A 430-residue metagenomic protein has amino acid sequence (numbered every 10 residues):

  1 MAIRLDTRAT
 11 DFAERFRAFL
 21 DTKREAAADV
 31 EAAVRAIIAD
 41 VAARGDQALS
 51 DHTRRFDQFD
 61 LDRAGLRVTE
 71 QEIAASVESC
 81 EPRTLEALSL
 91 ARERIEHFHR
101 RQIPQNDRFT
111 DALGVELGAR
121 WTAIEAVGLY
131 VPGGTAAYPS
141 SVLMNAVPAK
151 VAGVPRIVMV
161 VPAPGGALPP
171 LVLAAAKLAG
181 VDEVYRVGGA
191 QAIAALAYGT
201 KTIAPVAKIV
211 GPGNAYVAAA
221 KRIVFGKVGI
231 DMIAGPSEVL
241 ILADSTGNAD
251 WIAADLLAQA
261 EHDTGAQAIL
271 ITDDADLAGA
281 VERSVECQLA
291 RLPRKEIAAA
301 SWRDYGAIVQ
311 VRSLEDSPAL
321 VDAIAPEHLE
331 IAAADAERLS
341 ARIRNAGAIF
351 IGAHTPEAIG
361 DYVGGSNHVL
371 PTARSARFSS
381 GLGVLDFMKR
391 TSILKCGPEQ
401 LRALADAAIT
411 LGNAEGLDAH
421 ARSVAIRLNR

Functional and structural regions predicted by a protein language model:
M1-E125: N-terminal Rossmann-like NAD(P)+-binding subdomain of aldehyde/semialdehyde dehydrogenases
I3-R8, E183-G188, I308-S313: Short acidic-hydrophobic, aromatic-tinged amphipathic segments that line or gate anion-handling sites
F109-A174: Conserved small-residue-rich beta-alpha loop and adjacent elements that most often cradle the phosphate/pyrophosphate
M144-P155, K177-A179, A197-I203, K221-I223 (+1 more regions): Alpha-helix C-terminal capping segments
G180-Q267: Conserved NAD(P)+-binding/catalytic subdomain of aldehyde/semialdehyde dehydrogenases
M232-D304, I308: A conserved active-site cap/scaffold subdomain adjacent to cofactor or substrate pockets
D322-R430: C-terminal core of ALDH-fold dehydrogenases
